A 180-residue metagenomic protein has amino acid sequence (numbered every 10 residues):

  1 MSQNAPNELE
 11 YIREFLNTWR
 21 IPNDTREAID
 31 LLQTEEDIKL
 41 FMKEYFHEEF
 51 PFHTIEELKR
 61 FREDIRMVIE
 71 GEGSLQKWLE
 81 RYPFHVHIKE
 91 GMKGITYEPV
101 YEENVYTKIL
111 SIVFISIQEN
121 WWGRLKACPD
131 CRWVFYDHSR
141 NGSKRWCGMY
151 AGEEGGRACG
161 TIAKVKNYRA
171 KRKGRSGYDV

Functional and structural regions predicted by a protein language model:
M1-W122: Interaction interfaces in information-processing and related assembly proteins
Y101-V180: Cys/His-clustered metal-coordination modules, chiefly Zn-binding fingers
